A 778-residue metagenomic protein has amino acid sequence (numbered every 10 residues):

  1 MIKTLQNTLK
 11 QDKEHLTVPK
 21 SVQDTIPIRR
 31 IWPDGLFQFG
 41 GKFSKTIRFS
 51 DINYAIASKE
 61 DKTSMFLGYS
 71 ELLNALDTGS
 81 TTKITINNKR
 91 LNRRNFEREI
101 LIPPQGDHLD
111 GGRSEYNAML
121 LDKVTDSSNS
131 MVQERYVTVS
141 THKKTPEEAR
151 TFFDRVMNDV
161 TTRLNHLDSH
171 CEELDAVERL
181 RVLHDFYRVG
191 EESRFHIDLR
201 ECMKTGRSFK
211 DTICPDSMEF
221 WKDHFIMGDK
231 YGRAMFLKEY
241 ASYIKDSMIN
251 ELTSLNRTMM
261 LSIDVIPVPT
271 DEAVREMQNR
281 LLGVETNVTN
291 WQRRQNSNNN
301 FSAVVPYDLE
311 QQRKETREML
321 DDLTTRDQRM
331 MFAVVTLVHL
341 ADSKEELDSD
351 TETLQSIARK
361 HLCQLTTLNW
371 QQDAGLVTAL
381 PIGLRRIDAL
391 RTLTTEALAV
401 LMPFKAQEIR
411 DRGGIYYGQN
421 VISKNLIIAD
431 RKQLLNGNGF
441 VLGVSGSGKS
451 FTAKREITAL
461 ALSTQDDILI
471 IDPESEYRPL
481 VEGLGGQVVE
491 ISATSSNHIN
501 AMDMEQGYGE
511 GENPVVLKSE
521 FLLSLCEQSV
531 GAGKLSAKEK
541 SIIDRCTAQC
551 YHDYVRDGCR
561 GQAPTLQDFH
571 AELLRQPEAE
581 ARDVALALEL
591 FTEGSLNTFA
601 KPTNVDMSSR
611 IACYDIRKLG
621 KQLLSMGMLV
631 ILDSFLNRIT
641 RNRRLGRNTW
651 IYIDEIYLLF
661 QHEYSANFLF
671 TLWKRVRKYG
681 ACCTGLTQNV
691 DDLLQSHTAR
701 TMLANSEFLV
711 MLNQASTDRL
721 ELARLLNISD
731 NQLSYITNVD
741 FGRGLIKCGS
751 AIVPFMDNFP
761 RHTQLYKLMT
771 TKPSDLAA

Functional and structural regions predicted by a protein language model:
M1-A406: Extended, folded cores of ATP/NTP-driven motor/assembly subunits in large transport and secretion machines
I52, K59-T78, K89, T253 (+10 more regions): P-loop NTPase motor domains
V441: Hydrophobic anchor at the beta1->P-loop junction of P-loop NTPases
K449: Conserved lysine of the Walker
T452: Hydrophobic positions on the alpha1 helix immediately C-terminal to the Walker A/P-loop
A459-L469, N637: Post-Walker A helix-loop "phosphate-sensing" segment adjacent to the P-loop in P-loop NTPases
G485-V489, T698-M711: A short helix-turn-beta junction within AAA+ P-loop NTPase domains corresponding to the substrate/partner-engaging
L726-A778: Conserved P-loop NTPase
